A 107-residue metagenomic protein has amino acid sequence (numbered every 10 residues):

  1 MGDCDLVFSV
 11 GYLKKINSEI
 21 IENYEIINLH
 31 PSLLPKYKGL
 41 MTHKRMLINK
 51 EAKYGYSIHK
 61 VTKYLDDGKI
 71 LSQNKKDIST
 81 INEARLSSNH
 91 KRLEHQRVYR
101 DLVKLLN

Functional and structural regions predicted by a protein language model:
M1-D3: Short amphipathic alpha-helix with an adjacent loop that forms part of the alpha/beta core around
L6-N107: Donor/substrate-binding cores of folate-linked one-carbon enzymes
